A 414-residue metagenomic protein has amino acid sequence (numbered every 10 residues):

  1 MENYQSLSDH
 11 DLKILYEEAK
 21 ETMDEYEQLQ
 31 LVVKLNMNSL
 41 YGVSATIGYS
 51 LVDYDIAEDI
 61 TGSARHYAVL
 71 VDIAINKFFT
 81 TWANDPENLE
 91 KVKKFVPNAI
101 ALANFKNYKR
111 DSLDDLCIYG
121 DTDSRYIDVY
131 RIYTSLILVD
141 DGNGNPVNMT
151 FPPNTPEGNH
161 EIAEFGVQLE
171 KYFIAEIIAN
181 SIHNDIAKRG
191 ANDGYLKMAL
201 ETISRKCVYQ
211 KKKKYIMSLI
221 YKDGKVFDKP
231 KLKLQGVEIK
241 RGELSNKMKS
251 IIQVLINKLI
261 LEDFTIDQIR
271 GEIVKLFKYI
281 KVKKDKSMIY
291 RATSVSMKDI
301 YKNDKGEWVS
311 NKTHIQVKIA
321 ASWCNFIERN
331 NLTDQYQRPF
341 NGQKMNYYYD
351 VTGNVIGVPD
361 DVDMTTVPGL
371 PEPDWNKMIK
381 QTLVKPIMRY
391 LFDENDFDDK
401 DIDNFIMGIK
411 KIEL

Functional and structural regions predicted by a protein language model:
M1-D11, E17-L29, T61-R65, V69-G120 (+1 more regions): DNA-dependent DNA polymerase catalytic subunits
E2-I14, L35-Y49: Active-site-adjacent bridging/hinge elements
V32: Ligand/cofactor-recognition surfaces for anionic moieties
G42-G48, I127-D128, L136-I137: Short acidic/His/Gly/Ser-rich catalytic and metal-binding motifs that mark active-site loops of diverse hydrolases
I47-I60: Short, conserved non-catalytic motifs in the polymerase core
